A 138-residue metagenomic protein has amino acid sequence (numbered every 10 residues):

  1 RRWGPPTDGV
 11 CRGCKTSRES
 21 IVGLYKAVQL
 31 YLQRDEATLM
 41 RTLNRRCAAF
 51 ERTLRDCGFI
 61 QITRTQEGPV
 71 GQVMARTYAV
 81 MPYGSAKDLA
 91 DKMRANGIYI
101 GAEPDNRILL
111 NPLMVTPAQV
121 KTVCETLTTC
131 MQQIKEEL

Functional and structural regions predicted by a protein language model:
R1-G58, G68-G71: Active-site C-terminal subdomain of aminotransferase-like
Y25, Q29, C124-M131: Two-component system phosphotransfer/interaction surface
F50-T129: Conserved C-terminal alpha-helix-loop-beta "cap" of PLP-dependent enzymes that closes/shapes the active-site mouth
I134-K135: Long beta-sheet-rich domains in secretory-pathway and surface-associated proteins
